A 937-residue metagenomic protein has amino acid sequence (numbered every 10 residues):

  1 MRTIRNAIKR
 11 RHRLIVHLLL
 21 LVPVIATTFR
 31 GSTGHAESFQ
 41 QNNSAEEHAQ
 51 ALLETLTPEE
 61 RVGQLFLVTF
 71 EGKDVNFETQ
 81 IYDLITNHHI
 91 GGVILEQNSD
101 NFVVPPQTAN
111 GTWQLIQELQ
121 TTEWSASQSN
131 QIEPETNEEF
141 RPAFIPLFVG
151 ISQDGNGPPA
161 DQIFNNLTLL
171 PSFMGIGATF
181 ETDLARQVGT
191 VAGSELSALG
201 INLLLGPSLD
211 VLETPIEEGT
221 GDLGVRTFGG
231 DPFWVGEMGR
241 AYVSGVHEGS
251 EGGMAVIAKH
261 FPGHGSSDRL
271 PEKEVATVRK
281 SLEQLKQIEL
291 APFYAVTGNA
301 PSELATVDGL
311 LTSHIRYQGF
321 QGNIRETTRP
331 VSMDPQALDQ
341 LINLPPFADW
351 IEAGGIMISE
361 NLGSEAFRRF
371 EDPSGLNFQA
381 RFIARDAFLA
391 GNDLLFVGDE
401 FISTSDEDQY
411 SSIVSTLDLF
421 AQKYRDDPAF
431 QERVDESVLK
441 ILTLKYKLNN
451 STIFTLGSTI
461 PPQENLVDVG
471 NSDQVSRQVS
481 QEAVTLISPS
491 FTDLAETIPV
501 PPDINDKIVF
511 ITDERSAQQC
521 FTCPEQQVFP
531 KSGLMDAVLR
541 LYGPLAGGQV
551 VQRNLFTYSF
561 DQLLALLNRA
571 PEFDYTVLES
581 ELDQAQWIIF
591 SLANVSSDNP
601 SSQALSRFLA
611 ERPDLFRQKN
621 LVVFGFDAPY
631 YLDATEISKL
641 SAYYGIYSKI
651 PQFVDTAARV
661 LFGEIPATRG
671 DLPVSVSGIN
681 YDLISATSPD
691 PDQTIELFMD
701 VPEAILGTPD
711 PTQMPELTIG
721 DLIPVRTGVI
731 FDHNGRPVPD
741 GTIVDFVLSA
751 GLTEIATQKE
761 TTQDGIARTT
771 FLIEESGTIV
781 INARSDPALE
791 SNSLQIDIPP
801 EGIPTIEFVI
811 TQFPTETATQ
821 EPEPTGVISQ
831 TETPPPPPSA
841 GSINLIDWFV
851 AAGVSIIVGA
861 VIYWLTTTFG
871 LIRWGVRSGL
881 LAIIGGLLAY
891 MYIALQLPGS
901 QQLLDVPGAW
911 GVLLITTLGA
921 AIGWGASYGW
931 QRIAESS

Functional and structural regions predicted by a protein language model:
R13-S32: Sec-dependent N-terminal signal peptides of Gram-positive bacterial secreted proteins and lipoproteins
G34-N165, L169, L486-P489, Y575 (+3 more regions): N-terminal hydrophobic targeting/anchoring segments and the immediately downstream early-domain regions of hydrolases
E37-Y82, T86, E352, E371-V744 (+6 more regions): Preference for extracellular/luminal or secreted protein segments
T57, F77, T108-E118, E123-W124 (+3 more regions): Second-shell residues forming the walls of enzyme active-site clefts
G63-F70, G91-L95, L147-G155, L203-P207 (+5 more regions): Hydrophobic faces of well-ordered beta-strands that scaffold small-molecule active sites in alpha/beta enzyme cores
L84-G111, L205, V296-V331, F401 (+2 more regions): Short acidic, glycine-rich surface-loop motifs adjacent to enzyme active sites
V103-G157, G177-G200, L204, F233 (+4 more regions): Active-site-adjacent structural elements in enzyme catalytic domains
E139-I288, Y294, G298-A305, T312-Q318 (+1 more regions): Surface-exposed loop and adjacent secondary-structure segments within mature catalytic domains
